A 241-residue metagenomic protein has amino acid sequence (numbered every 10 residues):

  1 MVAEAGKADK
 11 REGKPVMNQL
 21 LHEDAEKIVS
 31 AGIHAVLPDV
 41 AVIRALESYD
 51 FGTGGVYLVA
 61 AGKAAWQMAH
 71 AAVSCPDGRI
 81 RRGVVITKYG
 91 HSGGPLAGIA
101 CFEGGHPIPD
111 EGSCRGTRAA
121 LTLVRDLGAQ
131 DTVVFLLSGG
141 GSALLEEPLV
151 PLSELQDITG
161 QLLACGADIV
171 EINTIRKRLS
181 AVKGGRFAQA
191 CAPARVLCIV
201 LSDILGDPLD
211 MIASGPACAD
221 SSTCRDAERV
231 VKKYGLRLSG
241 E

Functional and structural regions predicted by a protein language model:
E12-G13: Generic short amphipathic/hydrophobic targeting helices enriched at N-termini, encompassing Sec-type signal peptides
V16-E241: N-terminal loops that bind phosphate or other acidic moieties and the adjacent beta-alpha structural core
